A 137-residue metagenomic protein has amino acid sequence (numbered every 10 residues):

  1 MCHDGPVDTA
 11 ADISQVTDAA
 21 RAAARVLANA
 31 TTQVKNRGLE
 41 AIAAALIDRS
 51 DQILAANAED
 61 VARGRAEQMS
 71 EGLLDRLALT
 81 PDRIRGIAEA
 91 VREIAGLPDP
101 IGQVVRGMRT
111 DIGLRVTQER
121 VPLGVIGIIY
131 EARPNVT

Functional and structural regions predicted by a protein language model:
C2-V116: N-terminal Rossmann-like NAD(P)+-binding subdomain of aldehyde/semialdehyde dehydrogenases
G107-T137: Substrate-binding/gating loop at the entrance of the active-site cleft, primarily in PLP-dependent aminotransferase-like
